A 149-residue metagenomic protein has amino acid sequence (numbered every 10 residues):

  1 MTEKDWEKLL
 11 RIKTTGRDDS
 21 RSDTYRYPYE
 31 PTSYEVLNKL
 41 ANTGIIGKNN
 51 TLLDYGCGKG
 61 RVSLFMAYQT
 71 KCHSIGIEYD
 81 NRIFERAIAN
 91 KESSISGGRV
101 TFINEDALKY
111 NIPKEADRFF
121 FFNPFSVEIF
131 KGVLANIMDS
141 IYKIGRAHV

Functional and structural regions predicted by a protein language model:
M1-G47: S-adenosyl-L-methionine
N49-G56: Conserved class I S-adenosyl-L-methionine
G60-L64: Glycine-rich SAM-binding Motif I of class I
D80: Conserved SAM/SAH-binding beta-strand->alpha-helix loop
A87-I88: Conserved SAM-binding loop
G97-E105: Conserved SAM-binding strand-loop segment of SAM-dependent methyltransferases
V127-I137: A short, conserved alpha-helix within the catalytic core of class I
A147-V149: Conserved small/polar residues in nucleotide/adenosyl-binding loops
